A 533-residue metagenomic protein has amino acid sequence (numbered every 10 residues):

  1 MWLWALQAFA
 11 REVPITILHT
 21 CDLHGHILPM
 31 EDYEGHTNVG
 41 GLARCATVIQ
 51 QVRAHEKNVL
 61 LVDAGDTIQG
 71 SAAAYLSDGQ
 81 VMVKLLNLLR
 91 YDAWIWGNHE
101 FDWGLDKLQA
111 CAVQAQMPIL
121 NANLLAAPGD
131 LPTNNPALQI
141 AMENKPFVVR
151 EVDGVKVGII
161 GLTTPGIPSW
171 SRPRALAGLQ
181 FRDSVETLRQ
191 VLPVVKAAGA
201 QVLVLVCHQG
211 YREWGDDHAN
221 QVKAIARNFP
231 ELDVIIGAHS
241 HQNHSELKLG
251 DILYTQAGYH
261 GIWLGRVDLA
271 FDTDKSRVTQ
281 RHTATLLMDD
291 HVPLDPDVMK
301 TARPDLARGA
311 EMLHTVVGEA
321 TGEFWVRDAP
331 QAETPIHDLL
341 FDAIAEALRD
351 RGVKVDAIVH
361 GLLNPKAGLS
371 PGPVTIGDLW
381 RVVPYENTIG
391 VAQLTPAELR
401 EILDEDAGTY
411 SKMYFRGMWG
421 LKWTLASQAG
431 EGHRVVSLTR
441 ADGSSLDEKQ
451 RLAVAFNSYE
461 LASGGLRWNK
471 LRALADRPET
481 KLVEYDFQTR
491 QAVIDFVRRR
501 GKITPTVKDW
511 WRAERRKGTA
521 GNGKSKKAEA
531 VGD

Functional and structural regions predicted by a protein language model:
A10-R266, A270-T273, R277-V278, A329-F341 (+5 more regions): N-terminal catalytic scaffold of extracellular/periplasmic and nuclease hydrolases that process anionic headgroups
R11-T20, H26-G35, G40-A54, W170 (+4 more regions): Catalytic centers of hydrolytic enzymes
